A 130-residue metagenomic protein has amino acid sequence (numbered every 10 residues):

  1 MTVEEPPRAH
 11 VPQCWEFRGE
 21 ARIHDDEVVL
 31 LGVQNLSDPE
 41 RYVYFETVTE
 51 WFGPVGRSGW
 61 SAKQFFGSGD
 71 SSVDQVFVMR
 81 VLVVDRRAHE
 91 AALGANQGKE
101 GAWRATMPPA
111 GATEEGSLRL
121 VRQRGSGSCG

Functional and structural regions predicted by a protein language model:
M1-G130: Ser/Thr-rich low-complexity repeats and stalk/linker segments
